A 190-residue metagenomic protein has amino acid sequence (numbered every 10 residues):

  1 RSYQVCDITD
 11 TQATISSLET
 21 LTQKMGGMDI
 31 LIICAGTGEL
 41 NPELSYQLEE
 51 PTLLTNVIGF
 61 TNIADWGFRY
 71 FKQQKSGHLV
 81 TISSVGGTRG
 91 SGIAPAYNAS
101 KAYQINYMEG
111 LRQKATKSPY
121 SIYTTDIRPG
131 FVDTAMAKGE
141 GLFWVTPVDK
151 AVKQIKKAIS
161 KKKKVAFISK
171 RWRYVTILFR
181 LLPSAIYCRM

Functional and structural regions predicted by a protein language model:
V5-S16: The beta1-alpha1 cofactor-binding region of Rossmann-like NAD(H)/NADP(H)-dependent oxidoreductases
C34-L40: Conserved NAD(P)H cofactor-binding loop of Rossmann-fold oxidoreductase domains
N41-L54: Short alpha-helical oligomerization interface
A64, S100: Active-site helix of classical SDR
S84: Residue(s) in the substrate-gating loop at a strand-loop-helix junction that position the organic substrate next
R89-P95, E140: Active-site loop immediately N-terminal to the catalytic Tyr-X3-Lys motif of short-chain dehydrogenase/reductase
D126, K138-T176: C-terminal helical subdomain
